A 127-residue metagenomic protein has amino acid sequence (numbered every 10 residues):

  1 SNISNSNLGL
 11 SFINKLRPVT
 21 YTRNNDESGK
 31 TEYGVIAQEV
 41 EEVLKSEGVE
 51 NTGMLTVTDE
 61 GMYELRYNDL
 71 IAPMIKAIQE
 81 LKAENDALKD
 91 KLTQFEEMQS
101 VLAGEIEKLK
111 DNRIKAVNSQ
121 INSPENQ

Functional and structural regions predicted by a protein language model:
S1-I3, N51-Q127: C-terminal intramolecular chaperone/auto-processing assembly modules
S1-S6, T20-Y33: Active-site-adjacent substrate-recognition loops and nearby beta-strands within hydrolase catalytic domains
I3-K15: Periplasmic N-terminal gating module of Gram-negative TonB-dependent outer-membrane receptors
P18, D26, K45-G48: Acidic glycine-/aspartate-rich tracts in secreted/extracellular proteins
Y33-G34, Y63: Residues that recognize and position ribonucleotide moieties
A37-D59: Active-site and glycan-interaction determinants of carbohydrate-active enzymes
